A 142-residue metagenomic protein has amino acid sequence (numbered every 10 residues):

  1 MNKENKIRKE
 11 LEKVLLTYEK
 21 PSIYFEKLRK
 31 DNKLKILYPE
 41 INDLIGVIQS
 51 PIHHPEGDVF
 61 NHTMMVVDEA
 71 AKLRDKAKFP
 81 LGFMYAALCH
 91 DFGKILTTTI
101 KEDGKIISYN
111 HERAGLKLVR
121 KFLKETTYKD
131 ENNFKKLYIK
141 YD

Functional and structural regions predicted by a protein language model:
M1-K30: Non-catalytic interface/linker regions that flank or bridge core catalytic/transmembrane domains
N2, L16-E19, E56-V59, R74-P80: Structural motif
N5-K13, P39-V67, I95-K105: Active-site flanking loop/helix segments enriched in acidic
K6-E10, I23-Y24, M65, E69 (+1 more regions): A general alpha-helix detector
S22-K30, Y38-I45, P80, A87 (+1 more regions): Short coil/turn segments at secondary-structure boundaries
L28, V66, I139: A residue-level signal for conserved active-site and pocket-lining positions in enzyme catalytic cores
K33: Common nucleic-acid-contacting/processivity interface regions adjacent to the catalytic cores of nucleic-acid enzymes
E69-D142: Divalent metal-dependent catalytic cores for phosphoryl transfer on phosphate-bearing substrates
